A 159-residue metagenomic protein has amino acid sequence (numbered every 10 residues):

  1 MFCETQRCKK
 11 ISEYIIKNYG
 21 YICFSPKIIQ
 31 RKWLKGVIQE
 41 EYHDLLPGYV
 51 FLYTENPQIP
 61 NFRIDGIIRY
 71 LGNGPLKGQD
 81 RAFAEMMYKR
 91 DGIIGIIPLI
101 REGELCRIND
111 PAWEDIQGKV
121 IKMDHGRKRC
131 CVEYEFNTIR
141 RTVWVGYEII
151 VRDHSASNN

Functional and structural regions predicted by a protein language model:
M1-R107, K119-K122, R127, C131-N159: Acidic-enriched and Gly/Ser
N109-Q117: Short coil-to-beta-strand transition motifs
